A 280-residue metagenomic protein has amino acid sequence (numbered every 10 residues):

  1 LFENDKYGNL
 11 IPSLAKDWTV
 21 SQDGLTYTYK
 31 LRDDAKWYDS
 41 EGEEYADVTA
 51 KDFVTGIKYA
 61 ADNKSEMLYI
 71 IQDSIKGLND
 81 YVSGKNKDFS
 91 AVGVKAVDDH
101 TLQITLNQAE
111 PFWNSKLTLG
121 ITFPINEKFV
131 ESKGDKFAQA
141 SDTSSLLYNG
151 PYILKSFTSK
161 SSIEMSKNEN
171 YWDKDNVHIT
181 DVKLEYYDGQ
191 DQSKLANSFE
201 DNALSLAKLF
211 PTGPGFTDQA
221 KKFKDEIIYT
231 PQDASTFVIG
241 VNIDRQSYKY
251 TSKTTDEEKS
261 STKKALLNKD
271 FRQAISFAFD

Functional and structural regions predicted by a protein language model:
L1-Q22, L147: N-terminal lobe/hinge region of extracytoplasmic solute-binding protein
K6, R32-K64, I153-F279: Extracytoplasmic/periplasmic ligand-capture domains
L10, L25-Y27, L102, I163: Hydrophobic residues embedded in beta-strands of well-ordered beta-sheets
S21-D23, A96-D98, S159: Residue-level recognition of beta-strand termini and adjacent short loop/turns
Q22-G24, V94, Q190-S193: Conserved N-terminal structural module of periplasmic/extracytoplasmic solute-binding proteins
K30, T49-V54, Y59-F129: Surface-exposed binding/hinge segments that line and control ligand-binding clefts or catalytic entry sites
Q72-N86, Q139, S247-K264: Short helix-coil transition/hinge motifs at the ends and kinks of transmembrane helices, capturing the brief
K87-A91, D99-H100, L106-K183: Gly/Pro-rich hinge or "lid" segments in bacterial periplasmic/extracellular proteins
